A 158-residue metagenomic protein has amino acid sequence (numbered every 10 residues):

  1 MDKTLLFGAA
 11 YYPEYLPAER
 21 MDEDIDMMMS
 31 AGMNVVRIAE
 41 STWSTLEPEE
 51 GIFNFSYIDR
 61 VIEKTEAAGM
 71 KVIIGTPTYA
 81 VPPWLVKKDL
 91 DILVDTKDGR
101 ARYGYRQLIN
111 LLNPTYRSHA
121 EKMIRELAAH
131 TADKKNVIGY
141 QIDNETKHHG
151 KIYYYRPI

Functional and structural regions predicted by a protein language model:
M1-R20, D26-N34: An acidic-aromatic substrate-binding cleft motif
K3-F7, G32-N34, E66-V72, D133-I138: Short, well-ordered coil/turn segments that N-cap beta-strands
L6-L16, S41-I58, R102-E121, T146: The substrate-binding groove and active-site-proximal loops of carbohydrate-active enzymes, especially glycoside
A10, R37, G75, G139-Q141: Short beta-strand segments
P17, A80-W84, K147: Generic structural signal for alpha-helix starts
D22-S30, V35-A101, A128: Aromatic-lined substrate-binding rim segments of carbohydrate-active enzymes
K97, A101-I158: Polysaccharide-binding and catalytic clefts of secreted carbohydrate-active enzymes
